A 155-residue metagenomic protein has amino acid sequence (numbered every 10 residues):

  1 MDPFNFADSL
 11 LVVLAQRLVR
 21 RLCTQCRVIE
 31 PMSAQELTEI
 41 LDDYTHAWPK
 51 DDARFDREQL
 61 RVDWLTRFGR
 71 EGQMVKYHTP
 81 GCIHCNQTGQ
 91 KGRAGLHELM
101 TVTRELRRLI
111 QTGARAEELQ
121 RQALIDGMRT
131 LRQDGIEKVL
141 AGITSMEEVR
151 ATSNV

Functional and structural regions predicted by a protein language model:
M1-V155: Short, flexible helix-loop junctions that flank or precede catalytic/ligand sites
